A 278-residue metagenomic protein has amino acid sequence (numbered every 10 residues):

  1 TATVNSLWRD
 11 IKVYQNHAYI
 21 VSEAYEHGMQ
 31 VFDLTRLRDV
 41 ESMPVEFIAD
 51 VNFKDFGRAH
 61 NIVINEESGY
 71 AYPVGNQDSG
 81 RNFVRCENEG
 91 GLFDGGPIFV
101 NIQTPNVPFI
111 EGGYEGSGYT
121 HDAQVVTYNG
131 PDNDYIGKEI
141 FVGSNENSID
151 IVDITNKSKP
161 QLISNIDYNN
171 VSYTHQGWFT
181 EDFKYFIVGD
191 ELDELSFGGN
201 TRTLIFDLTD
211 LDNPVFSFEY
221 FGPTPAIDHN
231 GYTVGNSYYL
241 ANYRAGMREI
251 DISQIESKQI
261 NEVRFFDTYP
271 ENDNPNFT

Functional and structural regions predicted by a protein language model:
T1-T278: Feature marking well-ordered beta-strand scaffolds used for ligand recognition
